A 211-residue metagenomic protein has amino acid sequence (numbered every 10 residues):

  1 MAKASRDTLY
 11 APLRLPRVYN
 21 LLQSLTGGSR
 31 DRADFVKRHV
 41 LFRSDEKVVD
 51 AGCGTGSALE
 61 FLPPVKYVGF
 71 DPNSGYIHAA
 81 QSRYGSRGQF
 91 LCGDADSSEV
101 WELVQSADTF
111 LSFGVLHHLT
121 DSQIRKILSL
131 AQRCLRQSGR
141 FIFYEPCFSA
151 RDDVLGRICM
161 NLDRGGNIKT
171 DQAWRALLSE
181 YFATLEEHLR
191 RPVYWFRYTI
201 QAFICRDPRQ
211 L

Functional and structural regions predicted by a protein language model:
M1-K47, G54-E102, L119-K126, L130 (+1 more regions): Class I (Rossmann-like) S-adenosyl-L-methionine-dependent methyltransferase catalytic domain, capturing the SAM-binding
L111: A conserved beta-strand element that flanks and buttresses the S-adenosyl-L-methionine
V115: Hydrophobic adenine-recognition pocket in adenosine-nucleotide-binding enzymes
R133: Short, surface-exposed basic-aromatic patches at helix termini and helix-loop junctions that form
